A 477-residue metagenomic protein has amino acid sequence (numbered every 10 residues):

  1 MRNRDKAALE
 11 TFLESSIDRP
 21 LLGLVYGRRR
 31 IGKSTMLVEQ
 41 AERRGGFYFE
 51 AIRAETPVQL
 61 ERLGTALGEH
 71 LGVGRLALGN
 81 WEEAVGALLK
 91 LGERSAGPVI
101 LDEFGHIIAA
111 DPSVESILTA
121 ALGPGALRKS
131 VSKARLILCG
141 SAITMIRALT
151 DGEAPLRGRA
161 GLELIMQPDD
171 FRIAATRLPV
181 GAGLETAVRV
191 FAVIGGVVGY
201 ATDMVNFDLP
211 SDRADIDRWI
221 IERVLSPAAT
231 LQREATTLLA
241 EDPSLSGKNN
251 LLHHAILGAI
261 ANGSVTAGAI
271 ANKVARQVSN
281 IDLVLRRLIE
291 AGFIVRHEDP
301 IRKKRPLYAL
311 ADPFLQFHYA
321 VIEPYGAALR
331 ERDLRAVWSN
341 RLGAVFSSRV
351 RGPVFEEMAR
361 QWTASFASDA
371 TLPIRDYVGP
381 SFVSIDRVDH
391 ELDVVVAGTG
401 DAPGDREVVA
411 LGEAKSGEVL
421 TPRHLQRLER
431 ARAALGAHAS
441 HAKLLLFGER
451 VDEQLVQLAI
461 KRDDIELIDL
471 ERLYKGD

Functional and structural regions predicted by a protein language model:
M1-A336: Phosphate-binding site recognition
P300, A311-D477: A cross-kingdom feature that marks ATP-driven nucleic-acid transaction machinery
